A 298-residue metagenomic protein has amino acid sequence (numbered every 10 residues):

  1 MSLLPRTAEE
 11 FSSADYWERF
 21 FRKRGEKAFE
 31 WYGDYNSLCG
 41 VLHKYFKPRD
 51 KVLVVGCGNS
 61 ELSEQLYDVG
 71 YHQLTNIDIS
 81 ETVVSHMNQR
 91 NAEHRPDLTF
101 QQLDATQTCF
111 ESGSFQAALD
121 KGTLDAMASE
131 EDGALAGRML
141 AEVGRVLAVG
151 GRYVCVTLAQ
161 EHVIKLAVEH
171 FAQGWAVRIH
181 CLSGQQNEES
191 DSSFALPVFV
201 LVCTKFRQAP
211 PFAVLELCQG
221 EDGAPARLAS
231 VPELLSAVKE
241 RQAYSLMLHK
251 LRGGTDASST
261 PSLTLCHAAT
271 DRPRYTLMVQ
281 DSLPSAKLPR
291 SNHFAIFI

Functional and structural regions predicted by a protein language model:
F29-D50: Conserved alpha-helix/loop element of class I SAM-dependent methyltransferases that forms part of the SAM/SAH-binding
L53-Q107: Class I SAM-dependent methyltransferase SAM/SAH-binding core
T106-A118: A short acidic, Gly/Pro-enriched loop at the edge of an enzyme's catalytic core that lines a small-molecule cofactor
Q116-G133: A short SAM/SAH-binding and catalytic strip from SAM-dependent methyltransferases
G133-V149: A short glycine-rich, Lys/Arg-flanked "PGG" loop and its adjoining helix->strand segment in the class I
V149-T157: Conserved beta-strand signature within the Rossmann-like core of class I S-adenosyl-L-methionine
I164-P225: Class I S-adenosyl-L-methionine
P211-I298: N-terminal accessory segments
